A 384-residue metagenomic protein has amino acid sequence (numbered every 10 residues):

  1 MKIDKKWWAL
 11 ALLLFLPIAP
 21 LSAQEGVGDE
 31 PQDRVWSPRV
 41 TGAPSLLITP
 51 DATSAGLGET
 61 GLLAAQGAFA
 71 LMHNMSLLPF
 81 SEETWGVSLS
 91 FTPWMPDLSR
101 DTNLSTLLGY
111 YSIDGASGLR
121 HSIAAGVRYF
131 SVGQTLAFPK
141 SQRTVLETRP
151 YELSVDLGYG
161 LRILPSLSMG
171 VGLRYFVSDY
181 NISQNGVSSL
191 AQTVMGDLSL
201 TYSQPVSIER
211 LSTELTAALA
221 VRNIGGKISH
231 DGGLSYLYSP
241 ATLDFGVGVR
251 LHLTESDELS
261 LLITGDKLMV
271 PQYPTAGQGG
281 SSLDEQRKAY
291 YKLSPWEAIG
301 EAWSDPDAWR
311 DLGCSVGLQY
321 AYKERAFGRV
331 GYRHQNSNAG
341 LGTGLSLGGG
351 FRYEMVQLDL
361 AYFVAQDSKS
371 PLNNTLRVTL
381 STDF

Functional and structural regions predicted by a protein language model:
M1-T41: Cleavable N-terminal export/targeting peptides
Q24-F384: Subset of outer-membrane beta-barrel
